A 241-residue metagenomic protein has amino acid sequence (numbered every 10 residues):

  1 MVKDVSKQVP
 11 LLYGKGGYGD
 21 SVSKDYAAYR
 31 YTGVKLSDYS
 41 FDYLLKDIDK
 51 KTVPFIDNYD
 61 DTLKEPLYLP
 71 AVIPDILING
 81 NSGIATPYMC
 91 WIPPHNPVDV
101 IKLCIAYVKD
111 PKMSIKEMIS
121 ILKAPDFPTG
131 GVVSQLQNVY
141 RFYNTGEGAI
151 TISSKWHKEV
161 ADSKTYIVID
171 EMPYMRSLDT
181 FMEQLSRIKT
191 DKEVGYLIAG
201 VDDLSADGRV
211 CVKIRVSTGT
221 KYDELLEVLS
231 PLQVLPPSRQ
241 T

Functional and structural regions predicted by a protein language model:
M1-G146, C211-K213: Catalytic phosphate-handling regions of large nucleic-acid enzymes and associated NTPases
S82, Y88-T241: C-terminal interaction appendages of subunits in large macromolecular complexes
